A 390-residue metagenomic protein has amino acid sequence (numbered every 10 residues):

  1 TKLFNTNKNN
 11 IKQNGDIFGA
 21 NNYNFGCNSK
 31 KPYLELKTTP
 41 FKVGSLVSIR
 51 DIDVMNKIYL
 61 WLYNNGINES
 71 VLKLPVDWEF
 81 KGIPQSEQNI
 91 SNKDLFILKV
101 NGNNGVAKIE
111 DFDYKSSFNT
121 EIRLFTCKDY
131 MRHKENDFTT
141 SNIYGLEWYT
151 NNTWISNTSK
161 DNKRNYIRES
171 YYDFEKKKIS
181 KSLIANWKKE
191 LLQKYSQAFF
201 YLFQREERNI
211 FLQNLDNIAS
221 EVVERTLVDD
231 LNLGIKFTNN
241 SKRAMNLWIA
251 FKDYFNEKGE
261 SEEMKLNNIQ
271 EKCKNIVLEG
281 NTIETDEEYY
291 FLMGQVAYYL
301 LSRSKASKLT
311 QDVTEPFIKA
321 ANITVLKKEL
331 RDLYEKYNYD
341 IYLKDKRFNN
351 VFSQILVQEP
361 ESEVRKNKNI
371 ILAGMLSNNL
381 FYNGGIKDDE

Functional and structural regions predicted by a protein language model:
T1-D111: Basic, glycine-/proline-tolerant helical and adjacent loop/strand elements that line or dock onto nucleic-acid
G105-E390: Long, contiguous all-alpha helical interaction modules
